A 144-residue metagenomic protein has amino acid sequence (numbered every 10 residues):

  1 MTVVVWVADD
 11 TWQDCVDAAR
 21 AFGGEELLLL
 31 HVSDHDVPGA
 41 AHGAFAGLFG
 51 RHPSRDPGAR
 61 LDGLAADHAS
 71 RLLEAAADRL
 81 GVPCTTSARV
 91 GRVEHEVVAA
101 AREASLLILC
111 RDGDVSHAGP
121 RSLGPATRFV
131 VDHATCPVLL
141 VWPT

Functional and structural regions predicted by a protein language model:
M1-R55: Small/aliphatic-rich secondary-structure junction motif
T11, A77-L107: Structural beta-alpha unit
D17, E74, H95, R128: Active-site phosphate/pyrophosphate- and oxyanion-stabilizing loops and adjacent acidic/basic residues in soluble
L28-L30, T85-R89, L139-V141: General small-molecule cofactor/ligand-binding pocket signal
H31-V32, L106, C110-D112, P143: Short secondary-structure boundary segments
R51-R71, S116, P120: A short acidic, glycine-rich active-site loop that binds or catalyzes chemistry on phosphate/adenosine moieties
L109-H133: Glycine-rich, Arg-bearing micro-motifs that act as flexible, cationic patches
V131-T144: Short, flexible loop segments at boundaries between secondary-structure elements
